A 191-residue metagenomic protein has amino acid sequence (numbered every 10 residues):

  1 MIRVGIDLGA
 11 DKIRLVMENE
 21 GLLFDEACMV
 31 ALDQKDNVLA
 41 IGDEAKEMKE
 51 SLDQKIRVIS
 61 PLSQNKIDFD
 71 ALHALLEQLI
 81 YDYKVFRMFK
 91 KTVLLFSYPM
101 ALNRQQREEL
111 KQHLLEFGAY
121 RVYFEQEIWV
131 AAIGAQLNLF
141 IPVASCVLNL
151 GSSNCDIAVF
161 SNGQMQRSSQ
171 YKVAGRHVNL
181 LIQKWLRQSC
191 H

Functional and structural regions predicted by a protein language model:
M1-E26, A31-L39, D43-V147, F160-H191: Nucleotide/phosphate-binding catalytic cleft detector across ATP-hydrolyzing and phosphate-transferring enzymes
D156-A158: A structural feature that tracks compact, well-ordered secondary-structure segments with a strong bias toward
